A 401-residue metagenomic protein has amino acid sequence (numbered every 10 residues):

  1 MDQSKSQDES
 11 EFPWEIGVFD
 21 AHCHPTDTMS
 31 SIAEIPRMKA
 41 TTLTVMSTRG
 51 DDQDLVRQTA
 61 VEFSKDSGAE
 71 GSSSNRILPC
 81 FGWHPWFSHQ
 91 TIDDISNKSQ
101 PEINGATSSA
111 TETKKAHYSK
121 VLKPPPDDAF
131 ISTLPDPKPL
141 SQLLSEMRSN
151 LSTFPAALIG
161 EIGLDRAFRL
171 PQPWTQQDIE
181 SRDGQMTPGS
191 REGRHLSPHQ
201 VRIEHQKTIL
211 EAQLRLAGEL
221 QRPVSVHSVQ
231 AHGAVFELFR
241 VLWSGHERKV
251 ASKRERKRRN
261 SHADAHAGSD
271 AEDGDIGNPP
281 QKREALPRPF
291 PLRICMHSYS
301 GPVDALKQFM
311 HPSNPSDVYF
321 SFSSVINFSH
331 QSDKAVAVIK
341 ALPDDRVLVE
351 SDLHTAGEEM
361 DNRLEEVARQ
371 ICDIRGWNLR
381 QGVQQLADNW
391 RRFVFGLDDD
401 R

Functional and structural regions predicted by a protein language model:
M1-R401: Mid-domain alpha/beta scaffold segments of enzyme catalytic cores
